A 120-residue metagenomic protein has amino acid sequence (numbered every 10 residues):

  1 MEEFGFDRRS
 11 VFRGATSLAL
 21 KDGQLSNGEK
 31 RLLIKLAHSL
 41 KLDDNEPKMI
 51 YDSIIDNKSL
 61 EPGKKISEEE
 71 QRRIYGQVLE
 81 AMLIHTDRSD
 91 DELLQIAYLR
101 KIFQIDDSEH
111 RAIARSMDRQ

Functional and structural regions predicted by a protein language model:
M1-K21, S26-Q120: Small-residue-enriched hydrophobic alpha-helices in membranes
